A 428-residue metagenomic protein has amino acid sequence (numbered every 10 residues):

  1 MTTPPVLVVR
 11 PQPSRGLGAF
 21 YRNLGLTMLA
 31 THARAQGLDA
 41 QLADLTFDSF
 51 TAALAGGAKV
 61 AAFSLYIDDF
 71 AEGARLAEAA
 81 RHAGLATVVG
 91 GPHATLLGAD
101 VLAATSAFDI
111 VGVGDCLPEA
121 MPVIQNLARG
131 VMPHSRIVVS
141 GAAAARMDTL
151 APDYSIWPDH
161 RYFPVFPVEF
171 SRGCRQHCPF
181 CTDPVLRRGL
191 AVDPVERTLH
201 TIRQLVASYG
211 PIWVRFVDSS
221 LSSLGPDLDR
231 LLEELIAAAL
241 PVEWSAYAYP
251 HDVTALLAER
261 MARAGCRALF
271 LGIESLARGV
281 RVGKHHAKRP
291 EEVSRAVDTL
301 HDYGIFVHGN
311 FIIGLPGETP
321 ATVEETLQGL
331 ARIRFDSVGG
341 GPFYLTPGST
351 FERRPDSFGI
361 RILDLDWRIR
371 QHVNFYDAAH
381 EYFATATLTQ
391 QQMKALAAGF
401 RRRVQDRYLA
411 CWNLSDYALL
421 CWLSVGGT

Functional and structural regions predicted by a protein language model:
T2, V6-S14, A321-E324, Q328-T428: C-terminal accessory regions of radical SAM enzymes
T2-R203, A207-S208: Acidic, low-complexity intrinsically disordered segments
D39, A86, R267, F306 (+1 more regions): Residue-level detector of anion-binding/catalytic polar loops
D100-A104, L257, G317-A331: Catalytic cores of alpha/beta
A151-H308, Q328: Radical SAM [4Fe-4S] cluster-binding motif and immediate context
S220-S222, L271, L276-V282, V297-T322 (+2 more regions): Conserved strand-turn element in the central/C-terminal portion of the radical SAM core barrel that lines
